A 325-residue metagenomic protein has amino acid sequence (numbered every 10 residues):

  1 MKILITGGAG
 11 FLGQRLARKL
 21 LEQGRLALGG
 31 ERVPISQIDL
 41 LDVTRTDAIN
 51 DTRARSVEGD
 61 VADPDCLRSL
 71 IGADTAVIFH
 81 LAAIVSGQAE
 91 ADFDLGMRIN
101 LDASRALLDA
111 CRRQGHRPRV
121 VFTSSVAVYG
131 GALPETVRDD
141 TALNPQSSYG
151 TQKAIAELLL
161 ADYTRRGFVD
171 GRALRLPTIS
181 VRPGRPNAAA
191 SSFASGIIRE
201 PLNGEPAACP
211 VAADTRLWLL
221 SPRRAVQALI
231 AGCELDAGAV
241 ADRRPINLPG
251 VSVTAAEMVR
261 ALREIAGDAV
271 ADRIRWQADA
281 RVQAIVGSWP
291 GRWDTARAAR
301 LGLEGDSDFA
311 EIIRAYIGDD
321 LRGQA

Functional and structural regions predicted by a protein language model:
K2-L26: N-terminal Rossmann NAD(P)H-binding glycine-rich loop of SDR-like oxidoreductase domains
E58-I99: NAD(P)H-binding glycine-rich loop region in Rossmannoid oxidoreductase-like domains and their noncatalytic homologs
R105-Q146: Conserved Rossmann-fold NAD(P)-dependent oxidoreductase catalytic core, especially the SDR/UDP-sugar
G131, Q146-R172: Active-site Tyr-X1-5-Lys
A154, V181-S195, P222-R223, G232-I246: Glycine/proline-rich active-site loop of Rossmann-fold NAD(P)-dependent oxidoreductases
A161-R216, P222: NAD(P)-dependent short-chain dehydrogenase/reductase
P201, A228, G232-V282: Mid/C-terminal beta-alpha module of Rossmann-like enzyme folds, strongest in SDR-family dehydrogenases/epimerases
A278, P290-R300, E304-A325: Amphipathic terminal alpha-helices
